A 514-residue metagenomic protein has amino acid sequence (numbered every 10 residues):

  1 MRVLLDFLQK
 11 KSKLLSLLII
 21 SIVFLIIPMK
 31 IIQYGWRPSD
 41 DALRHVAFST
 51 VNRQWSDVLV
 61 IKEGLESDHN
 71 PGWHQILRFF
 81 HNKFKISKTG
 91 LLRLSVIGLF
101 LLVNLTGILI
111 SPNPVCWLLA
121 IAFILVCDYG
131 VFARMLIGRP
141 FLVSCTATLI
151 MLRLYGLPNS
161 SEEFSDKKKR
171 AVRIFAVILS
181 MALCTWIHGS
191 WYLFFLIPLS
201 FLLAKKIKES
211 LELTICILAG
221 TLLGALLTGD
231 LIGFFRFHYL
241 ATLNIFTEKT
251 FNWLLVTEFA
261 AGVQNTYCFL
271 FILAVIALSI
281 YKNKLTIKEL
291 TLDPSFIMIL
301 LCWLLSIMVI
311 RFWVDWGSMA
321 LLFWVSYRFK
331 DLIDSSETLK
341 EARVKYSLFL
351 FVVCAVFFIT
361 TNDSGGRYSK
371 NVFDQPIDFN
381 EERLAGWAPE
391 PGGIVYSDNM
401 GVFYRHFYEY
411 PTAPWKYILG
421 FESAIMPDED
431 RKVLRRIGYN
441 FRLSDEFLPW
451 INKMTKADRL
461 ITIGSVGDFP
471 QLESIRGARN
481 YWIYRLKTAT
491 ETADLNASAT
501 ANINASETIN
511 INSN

Functional and structural regions predicted by a protein language model:
I27-R44, K62-N70, R139, G189-K288 (+1 more regions): Transmembrane catalytic cores of multi-pass membrane glycosyltransferases and polysaccharide-assembly enzymes
A47-F48, E63-I86: Short hydrophobic/aromatic helix or loop-helix immediately within or flanking a transmembrane segment in polytopic
L94-P114: Transmembrane-helix motifs of polytopic, lipid-linked glycan transferases
V131, S165-G189, P198-S200, G220-A225 (+1 more regions): Membrane-interface alpha helices of multi-pass inner-membrane proteins
L149-R173, I276-K288: Membrane-interface transmembrane helices that cradle and orient dolichyl/undecaprenyl
L218-G220, L322, D331-D363: Signature aromatic-anchored transmembrane alpha helix within multi-pass, membrane-resident enzymes that catalyze glycan
W387-K432, A457-S465: Short periplasmic/luminal acceptor-recognition loop of GT-C membrane glycosyltransferases, typified by
P449-N514: Aromatic/acidic, Gly/Pro-rich catalytic loop(s) in extracytoplasmic/lumenal soluble domains of multi-pass membrane
